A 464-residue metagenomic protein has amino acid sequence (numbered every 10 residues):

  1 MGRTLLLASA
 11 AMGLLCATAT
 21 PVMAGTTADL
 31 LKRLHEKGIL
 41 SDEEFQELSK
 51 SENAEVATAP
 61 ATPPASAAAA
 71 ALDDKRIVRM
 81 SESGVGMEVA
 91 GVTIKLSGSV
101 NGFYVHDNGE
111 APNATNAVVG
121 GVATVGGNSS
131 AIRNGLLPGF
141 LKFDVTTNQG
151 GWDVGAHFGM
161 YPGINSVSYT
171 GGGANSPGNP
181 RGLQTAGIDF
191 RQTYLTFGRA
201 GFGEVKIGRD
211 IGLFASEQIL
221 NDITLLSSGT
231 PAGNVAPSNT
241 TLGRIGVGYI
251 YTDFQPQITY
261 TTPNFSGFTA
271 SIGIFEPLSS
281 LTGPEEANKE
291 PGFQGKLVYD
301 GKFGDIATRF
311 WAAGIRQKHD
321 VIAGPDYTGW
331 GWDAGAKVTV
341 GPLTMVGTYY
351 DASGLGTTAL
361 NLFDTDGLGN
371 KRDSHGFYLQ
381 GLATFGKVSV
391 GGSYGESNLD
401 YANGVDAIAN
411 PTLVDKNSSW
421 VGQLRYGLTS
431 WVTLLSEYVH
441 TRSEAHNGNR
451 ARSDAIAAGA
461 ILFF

Functional and structural regions predicted by a protein language model:
G2, L7-L15, P21-N101: N-terminal periplasmic/intermembrane-space "pro-region" immediately following the signal or transit peptide
E82-E110, A114, V118, T124-S279 (+2 more regions): Outer membrane beta-barrel
V89-G91, I132-P138, T185-F190, Y249-D253 (+6 more regions): Transmembrane beta-barrel outer-membrane domains
K95-S97, D153-H157, E204-K206, T269-S271 (+8 more regions): Residue-level detector of the transmembrane beta-barrel scaffold of outer-membrane proteins
G102-N108, Q149, M160-I164, I211-L213 (+9 more regions): Transmembrane beta-strands of outer-membrane beta-barrel pores
V125-S129, G178-R181, I245, L281-P284 (+4 more regions): Extracellular loop and loop/strand-boundary signature of outer-membrane beta-barrel proteins
N288-G422, Y426: Detector for outer-membrane/organellar transmembrane beta-barrel domains, recognizing the amphipathic beta-strand
G295, R452-F464: Outer-membrane beta-barrel "beta-signal"
